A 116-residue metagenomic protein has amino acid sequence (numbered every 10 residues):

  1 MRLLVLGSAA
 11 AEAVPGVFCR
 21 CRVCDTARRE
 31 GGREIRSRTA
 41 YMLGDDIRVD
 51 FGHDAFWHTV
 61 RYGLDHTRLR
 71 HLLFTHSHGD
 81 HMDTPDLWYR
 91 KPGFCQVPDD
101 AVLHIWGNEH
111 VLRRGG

Functional and structural regions predicted by a protein language model:
M1-L4: Extreme N-terminal starter segment of soluble prokaryotic enzymes
L6, Y41-L43, I105: Generic structural hydrophobic/aromatic packing signal, biased to beta-strands
E12, K91, L112-R114: Flexible, glycine-rich phosphate/dinucleotide-binding loops and adjacent beta-alpha linkers at cofactor/substrate
P15-L73, S77, T84-C95: Pre-active-site segment of Zn-dependent metallo-hydrolases
H78-M82, R113-R114: Active-site environment of divalent metal-dependent phosphoester hydrolases
V97-G116: Metallo-beta-lactamase
